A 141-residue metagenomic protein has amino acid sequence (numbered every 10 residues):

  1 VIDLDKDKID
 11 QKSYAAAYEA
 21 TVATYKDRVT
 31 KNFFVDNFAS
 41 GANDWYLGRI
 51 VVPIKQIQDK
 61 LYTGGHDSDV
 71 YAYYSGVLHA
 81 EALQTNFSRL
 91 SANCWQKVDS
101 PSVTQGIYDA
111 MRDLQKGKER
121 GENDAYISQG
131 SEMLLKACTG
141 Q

Functional and structural regions predicted by a protein language model:
V1-Q141: Intrinsic-disorder/low-complexity detector
